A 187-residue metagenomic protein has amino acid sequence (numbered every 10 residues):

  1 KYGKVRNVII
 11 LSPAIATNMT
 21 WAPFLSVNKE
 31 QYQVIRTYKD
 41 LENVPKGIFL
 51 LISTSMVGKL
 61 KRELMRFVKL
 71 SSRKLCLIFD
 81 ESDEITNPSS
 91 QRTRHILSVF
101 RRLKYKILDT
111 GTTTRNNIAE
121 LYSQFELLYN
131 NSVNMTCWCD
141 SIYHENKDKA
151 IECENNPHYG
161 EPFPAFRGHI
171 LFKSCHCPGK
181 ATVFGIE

Functional and structural regions predicted by a protein language model:
G3-V27, R115-L121: Conserved Walker A/P-loop ATP-binding site and its immediately adjacent core in helicase/helicase-like ATPase domains
R6-N7, K46, C76, T93-E187: Conserved P-loop NTPase motor "coupling/switch" region that bridges the ATPase
S12, F79, T110: Short beta-strand/turn micro-motifs composed of small residues that flank or help shape donor/cofactor-binding pockets
T17-T20, E42-V44, G58-K61, I85-N87 (+1 more regions): Short catalytic/ligand-binding loop motif for oxyanion handling, primarily in non-cytosolic enzymes, centered on
W21-K29, E63-V68: Short, aromatic/basic amphipathic alpha-helical patches
K29-K39, S132-C137: Conserved RecA-like helicase motor-core motifs
D40-L50: Conserved motor-coupling elements within RecA-like helicase/translocase cores
L50-I78, E84-R101: Conserved RecA-like ASCE ATPase "motif II neighborhood" in helicase/translocase motors
